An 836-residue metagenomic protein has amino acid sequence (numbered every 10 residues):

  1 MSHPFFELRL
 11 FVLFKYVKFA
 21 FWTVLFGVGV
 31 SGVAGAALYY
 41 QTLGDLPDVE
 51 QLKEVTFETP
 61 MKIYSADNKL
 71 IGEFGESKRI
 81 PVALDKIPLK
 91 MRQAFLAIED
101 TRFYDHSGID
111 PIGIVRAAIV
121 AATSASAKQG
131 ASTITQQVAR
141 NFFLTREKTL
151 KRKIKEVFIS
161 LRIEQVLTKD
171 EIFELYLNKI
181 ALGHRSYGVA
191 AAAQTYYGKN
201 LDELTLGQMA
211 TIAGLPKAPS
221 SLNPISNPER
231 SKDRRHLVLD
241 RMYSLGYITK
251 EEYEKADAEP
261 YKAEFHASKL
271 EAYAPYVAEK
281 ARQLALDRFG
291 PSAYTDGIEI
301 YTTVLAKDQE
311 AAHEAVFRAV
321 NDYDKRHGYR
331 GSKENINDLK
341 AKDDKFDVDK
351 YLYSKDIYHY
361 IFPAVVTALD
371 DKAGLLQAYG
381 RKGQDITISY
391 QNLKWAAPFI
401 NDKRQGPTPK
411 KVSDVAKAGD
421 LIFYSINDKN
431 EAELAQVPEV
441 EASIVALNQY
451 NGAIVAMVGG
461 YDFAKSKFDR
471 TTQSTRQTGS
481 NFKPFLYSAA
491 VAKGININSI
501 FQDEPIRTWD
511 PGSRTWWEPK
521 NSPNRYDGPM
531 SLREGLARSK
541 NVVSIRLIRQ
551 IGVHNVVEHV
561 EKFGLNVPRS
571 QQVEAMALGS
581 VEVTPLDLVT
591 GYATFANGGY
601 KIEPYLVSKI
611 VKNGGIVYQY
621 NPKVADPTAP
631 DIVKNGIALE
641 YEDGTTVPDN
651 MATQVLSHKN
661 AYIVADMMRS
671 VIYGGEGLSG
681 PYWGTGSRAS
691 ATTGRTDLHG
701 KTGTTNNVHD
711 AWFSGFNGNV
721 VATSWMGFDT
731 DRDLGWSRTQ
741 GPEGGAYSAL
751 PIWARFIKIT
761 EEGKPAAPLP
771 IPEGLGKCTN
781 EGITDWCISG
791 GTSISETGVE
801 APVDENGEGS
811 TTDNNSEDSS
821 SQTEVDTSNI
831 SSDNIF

Functional and structural regions predicted by a protein language model:
S2-Y64, R102, A122: N-terminal type II signal-anchor transmembrane helix that functions as the membrane-insertion/stop-transfer segment
I80-D85, K403-S413, V437-A442, K465-F485 (+2 more regions): Short active-site loop at a secondary-structure junction that contains or immediately precedes the catalytic residue(s)
M91, T302, A306-Q309, H313-A315 (+8 more regions): A penicillin-recognizing enzyme superfamily signal
F95-L96, M242, A312, N451-G452 (+7 more regions): Active-site SXXK
Y104-I114, Y187-A190, T249-Y253, V491-P511 (+2 more regions): Short, well-structured active-site flanking segments
T123-K148, K199-D202, K269-Y273, Y450 (+4 more regions): Conserved catalytic neighborhood of penicillin-recognizing serine enzymes
S126-G380, L547, E558-K562, N566-V567 (+2 more regions): Non-catalytic, structured segments within soluble enzyme domains
R140, L144, N178-R185, D202 (+13 more regions): Glycine-rich, acidic and aromatic/proline-enriched surface loops and short helix-turn segments that act as binding
